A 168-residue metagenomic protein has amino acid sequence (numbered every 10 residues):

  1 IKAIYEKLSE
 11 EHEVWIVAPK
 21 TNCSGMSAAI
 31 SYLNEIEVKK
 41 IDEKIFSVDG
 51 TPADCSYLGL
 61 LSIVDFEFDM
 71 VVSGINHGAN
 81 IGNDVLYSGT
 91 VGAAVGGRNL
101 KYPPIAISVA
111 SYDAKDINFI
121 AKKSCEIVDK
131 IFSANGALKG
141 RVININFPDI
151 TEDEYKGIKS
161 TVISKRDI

Functional and structural regions predicted by a protein language model:
Y5-L61, F66-E67: A cross-family phosphate/adenosyl-ligand binding-site feature
T51-P52, N76-A79, I150: Short glycine-rich anion-binding loops that position phosphate/pyrophosphate groups of nucleotides and phosphorylated
G59-D65, A94-P103: Alpha-helix C-terminal capping segments
A79-S88: Glycine/threonine-rich flexible loop motifs
V91-L100, T161-I168: Gly/Ser/Thr-rich active-site loops/lids in small-molecule metabolic enzymes that frequently grip phosphoryl groups
R98-I120: Glycine-rich phosphate/pyrophosphate-binding loops and their adjacent beta-strand/loop elements at enzyme active sites
F119-I168: Electrostatically charged, flexible surface regions
